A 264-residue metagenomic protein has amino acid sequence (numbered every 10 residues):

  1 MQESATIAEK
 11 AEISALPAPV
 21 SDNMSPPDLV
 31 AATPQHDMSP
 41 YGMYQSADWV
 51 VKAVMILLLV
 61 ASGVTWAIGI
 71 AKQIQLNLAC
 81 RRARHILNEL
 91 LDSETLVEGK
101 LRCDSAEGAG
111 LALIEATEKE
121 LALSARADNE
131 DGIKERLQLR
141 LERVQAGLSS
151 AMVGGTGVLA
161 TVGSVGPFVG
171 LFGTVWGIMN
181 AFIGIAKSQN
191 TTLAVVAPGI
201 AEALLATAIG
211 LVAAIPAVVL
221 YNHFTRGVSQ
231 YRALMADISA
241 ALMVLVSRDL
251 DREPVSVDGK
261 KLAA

Functional and structural regions predicted by a protein language model:
Q2-Q45: Low-complexity, acidic polar-rich segments
D22, P26-P27, T33-Q35, N77-L193 (+1 more regions): Predominantly long cytosolic amphipathic alpha-helical stalk/bundle segments
G42-K72: Hydrophobic alpha-helical transmembrane segments
W49-M55, V153-A160, E202, A206: N-terminal membrane-entry
V54-L57, A61-V64, G166-V169, G173-W176 (+1 more regions): Residue-level signal for the membrane-embedded core of alpha-helical transmembrane segments, especially mid-helix
Q189-A203: Hydrophobic alpha-helical transmembrane segments and adjacent short intramembrane/lumenal linkers of inner/organellar
E202-V219: Hydrophobic alpha-helical transmembrane segments of polytopic membrane proteins
